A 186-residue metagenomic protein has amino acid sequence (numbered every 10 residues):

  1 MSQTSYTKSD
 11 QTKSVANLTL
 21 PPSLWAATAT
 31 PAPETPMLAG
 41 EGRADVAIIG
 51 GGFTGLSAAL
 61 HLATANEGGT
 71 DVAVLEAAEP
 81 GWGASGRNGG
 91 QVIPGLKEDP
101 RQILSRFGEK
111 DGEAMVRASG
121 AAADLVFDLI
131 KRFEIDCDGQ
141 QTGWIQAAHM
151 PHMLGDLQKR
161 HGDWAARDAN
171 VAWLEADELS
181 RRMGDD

Functional and structural regions predicted by a protein language model:
M1-V46, T64-D71: Extreme N-terminal leader/targeting segments of oxidoreductases
A39, G81-S85, R182-G184: Short glycine-biased active-site loop of nucleotidyltransferases that positions the nucleotide triphosphate and helps
V46, G50-L56, A77: Glycine-rich Rossmann-fold phosphate-binding loop(s) that bind the pyrophosphate of adenine dinucleotide cofactors
A63-R87: Glycine-rich FAD pyrophosphate-binding loop
G86-R101: Short coil-to-beta-strand
I103-D186: Rossmann-like flavin
